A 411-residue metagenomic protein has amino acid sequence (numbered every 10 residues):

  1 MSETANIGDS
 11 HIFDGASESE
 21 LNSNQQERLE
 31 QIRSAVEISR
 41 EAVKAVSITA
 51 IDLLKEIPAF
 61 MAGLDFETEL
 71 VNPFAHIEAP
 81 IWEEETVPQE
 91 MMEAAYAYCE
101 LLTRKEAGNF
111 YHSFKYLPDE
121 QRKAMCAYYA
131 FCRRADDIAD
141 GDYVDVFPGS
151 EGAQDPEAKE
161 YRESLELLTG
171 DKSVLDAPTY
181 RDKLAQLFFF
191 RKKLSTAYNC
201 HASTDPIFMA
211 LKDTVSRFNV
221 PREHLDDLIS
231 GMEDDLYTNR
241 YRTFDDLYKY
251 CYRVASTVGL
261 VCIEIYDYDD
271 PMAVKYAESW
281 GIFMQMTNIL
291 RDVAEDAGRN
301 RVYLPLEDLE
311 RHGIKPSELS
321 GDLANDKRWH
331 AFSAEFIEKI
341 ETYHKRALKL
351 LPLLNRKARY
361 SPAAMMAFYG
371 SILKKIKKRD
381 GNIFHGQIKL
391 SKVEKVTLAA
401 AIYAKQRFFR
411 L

Functional and structural regions predicted by a protein language model:
S2-Q285, L290, A294-L411: Catalytic cores of Mg2+-dependent Asp-rich isoprenoid enzymes
